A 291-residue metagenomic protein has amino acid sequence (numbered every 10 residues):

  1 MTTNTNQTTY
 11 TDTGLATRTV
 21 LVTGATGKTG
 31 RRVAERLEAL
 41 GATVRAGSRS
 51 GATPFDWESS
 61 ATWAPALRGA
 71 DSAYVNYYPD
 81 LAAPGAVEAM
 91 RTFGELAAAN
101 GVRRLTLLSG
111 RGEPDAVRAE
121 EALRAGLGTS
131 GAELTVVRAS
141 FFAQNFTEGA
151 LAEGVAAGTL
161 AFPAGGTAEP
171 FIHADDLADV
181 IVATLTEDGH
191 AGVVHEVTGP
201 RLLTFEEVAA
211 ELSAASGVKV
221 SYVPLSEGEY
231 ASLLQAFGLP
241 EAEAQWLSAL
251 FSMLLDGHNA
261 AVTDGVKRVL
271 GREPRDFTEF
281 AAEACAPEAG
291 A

Functional and structural regions predicted by a protein language model:
T2-T43, E58-A61, R68-A70, D80-E88 (+5 more regions): Oxidoreductase cofactor-interface core, primarily capturing Rossmann-like NAD(P)-dependent enzymes
T2-T8, G14, G228-A291: A hydrophobic C-terminal alpha-helical subdomain
S48-A61: Adenosine-cofactor binding site in Rossmann-like domains, unifying the SAM/SAH pocket of S-adenosylmethionine-dependent
A52, G112-E113, F142, G228 (+1 more regions): Positions that flank functional sites
A174, F205, E227, D276-F277: Structural motif detector for alpha-helix initiation sites
